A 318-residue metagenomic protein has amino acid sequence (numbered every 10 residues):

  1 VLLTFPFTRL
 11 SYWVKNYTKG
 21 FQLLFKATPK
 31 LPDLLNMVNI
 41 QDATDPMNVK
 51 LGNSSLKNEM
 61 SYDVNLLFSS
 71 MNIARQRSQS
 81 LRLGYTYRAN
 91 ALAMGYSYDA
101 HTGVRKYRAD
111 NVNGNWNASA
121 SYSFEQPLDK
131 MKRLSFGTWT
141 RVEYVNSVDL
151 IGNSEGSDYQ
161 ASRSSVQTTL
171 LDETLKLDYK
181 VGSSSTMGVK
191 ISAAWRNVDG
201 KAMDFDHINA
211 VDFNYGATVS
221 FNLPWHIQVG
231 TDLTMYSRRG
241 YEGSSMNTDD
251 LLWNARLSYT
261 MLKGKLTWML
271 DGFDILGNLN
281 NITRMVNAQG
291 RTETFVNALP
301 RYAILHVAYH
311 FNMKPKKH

Functional and structural regions predicted by a protein language model:
V1-H318: Exposed, low-structure sequence patches enriched in small/polar residues
